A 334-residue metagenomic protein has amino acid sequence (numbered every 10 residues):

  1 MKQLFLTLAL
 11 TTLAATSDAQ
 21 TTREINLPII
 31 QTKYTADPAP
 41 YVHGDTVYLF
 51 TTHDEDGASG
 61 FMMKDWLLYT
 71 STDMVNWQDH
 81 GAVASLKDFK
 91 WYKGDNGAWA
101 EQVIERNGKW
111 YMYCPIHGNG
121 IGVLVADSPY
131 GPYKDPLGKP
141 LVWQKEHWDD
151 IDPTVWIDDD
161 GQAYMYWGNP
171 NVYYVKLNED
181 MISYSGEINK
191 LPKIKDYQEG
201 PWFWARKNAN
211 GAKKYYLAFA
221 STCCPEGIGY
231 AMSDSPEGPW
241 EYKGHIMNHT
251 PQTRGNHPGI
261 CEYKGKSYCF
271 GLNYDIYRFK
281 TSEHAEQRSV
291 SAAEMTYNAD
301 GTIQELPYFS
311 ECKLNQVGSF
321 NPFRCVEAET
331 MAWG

Functional and structural regions predicted by a protein language model:
M1-L4: Positively charged n-region of N-terminal signal peptides that target proteins for export
L6-D18: Hydrophobic h-region of N-terminal signal peptides that target proteins for export in Gram-negative bacteria
A19-G334: Carbohydrate-active catalytic/glycan-binding domains of CAZyme proteins, especially the secreted or lumenal ectodomains
